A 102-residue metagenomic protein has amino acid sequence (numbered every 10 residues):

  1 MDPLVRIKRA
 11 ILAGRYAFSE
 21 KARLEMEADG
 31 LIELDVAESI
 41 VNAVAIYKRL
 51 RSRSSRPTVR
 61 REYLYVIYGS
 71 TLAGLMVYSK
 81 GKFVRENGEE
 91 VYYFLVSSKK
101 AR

Functional and structural regions predicted by a protein language model:
M1-R102: Ribonuclease/tRNase effector modules and their secretory precursors
